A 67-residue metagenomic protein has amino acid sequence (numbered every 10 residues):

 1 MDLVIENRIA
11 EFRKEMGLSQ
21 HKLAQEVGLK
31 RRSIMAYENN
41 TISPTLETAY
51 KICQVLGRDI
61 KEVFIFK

Functional and structural regions predicted by a protein language model:
M1-E15: A short, Lys/Arg-rich alpha-helix, primarily the initiator
N7, G17-L18, P44-E47: Residue-level signal for the short linker/turn that defines the boundary of a DNA-recognition helix
A10, K14, G28, N39: Residue-level detection of the helix-turn-helix DNA-binding "recognition helix"
K14, Q25, Q54: Alpha-helical residues within the helix-turn-helix
G17-A36: Short alpha-helical DNA-recognition segment
G28, E47-E62: DNA major-groove recognition helix of helix-turn-helix/homeodomain DNA-binding modules
A36, F64-K67: Short, charged recognition helix plus adjacent turn of helix-turn-helix-like nucleic-acid-binding domains
